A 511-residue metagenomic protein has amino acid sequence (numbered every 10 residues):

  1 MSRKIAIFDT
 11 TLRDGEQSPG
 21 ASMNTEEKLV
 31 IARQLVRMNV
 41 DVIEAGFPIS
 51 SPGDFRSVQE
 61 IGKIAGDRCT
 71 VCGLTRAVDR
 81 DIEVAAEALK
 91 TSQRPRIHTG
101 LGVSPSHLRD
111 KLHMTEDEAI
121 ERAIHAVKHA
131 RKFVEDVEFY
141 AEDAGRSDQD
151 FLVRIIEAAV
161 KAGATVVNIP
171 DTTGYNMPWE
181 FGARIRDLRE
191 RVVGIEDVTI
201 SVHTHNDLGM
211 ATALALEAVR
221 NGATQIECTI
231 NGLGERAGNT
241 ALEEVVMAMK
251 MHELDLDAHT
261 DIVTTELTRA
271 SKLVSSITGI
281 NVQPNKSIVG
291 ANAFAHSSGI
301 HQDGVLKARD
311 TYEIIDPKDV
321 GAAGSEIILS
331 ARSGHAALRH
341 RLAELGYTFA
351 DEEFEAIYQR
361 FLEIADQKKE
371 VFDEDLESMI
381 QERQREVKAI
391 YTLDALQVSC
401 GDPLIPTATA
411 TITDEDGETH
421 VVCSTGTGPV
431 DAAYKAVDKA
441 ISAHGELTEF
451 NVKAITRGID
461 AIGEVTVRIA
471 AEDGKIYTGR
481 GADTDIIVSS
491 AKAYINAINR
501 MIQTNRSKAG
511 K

Functional and structural regions predicted by a protein language model:
K4-I5, D9-T11, M247, L254-C423 (+1 more regions): A mid-to-C-terminal "edge-of-domain" accessory segment
I5-I7, D14-V42, R56-G66, D79-I200 (+1 more regions): Alpha/beta enzyme core
F47-S51, T75-D79, L101-P105, D143-G145 (+4 more regions): Active-site-proximal loop/turn and secondary-structure-junction residues that shape catalytic pockets, frequently
R68, P170-T172, E227-E235, M247-T260 (+3 more regions): Short beta-alpha connecting loops at secondary-structure transitions that line or flank enzyme active sites
N176, A183-K307: Catalytic alpha/beta core domains of metabolic enzymes, predominantly
A408-I412, I455-T478: Positively charged, aromatic-enriched nucleic acid-contacting surfaces
T427-G445: A short, contiguous, amphipathic alpha-helix enriched in charged residues
I476-T478, A482-G510: Mixed-charge, glycine-accented linear interaction segment located at domain edges/termini
